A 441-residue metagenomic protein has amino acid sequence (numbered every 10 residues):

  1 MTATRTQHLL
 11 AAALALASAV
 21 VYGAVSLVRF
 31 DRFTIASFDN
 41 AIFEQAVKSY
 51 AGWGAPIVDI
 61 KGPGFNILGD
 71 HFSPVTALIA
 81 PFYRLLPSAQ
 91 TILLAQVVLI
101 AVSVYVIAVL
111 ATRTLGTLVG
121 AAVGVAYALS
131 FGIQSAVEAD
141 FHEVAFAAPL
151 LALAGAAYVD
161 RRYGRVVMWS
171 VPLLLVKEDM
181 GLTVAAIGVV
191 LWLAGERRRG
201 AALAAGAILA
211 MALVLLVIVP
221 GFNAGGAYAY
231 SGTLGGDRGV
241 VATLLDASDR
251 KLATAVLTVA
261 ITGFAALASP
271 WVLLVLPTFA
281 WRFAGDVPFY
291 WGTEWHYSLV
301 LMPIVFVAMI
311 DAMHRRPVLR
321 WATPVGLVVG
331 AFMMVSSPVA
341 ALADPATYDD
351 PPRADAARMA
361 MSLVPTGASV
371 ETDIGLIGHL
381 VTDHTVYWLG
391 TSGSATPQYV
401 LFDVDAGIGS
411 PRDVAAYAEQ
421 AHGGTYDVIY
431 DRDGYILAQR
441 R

Functional and structural regions predicted by a protein language model:
M1-A24: Start-transfer (signal-anchor) and selected internal transmembrane alpha helices of multi-pass inner/ER membrane
A12-L16, A204-L209, H314-P338: Signature aromatic-anchored transmembrane alpha helix within multi-pass, membrane-resident enzymes that catalyze glycan
V21, V25, R32-I35, S49 (+2 more regions): Membrane-lumen/periplasm interface segments of specific transmembrane helices in polyprenyl phosphate-linked
I42-N66, P74-V75: Extracytosolic helix-loop segments that constitute the early lumenal/periplasmic catalytic or substrate-binding loops
Q90-L115: Transmembrane-helix motifs of polytopic, lipid-linked glycan transferases
V102, V106-V109, A126, A145-W169 (+2 more regions): Specific aromatic-rich, kink-prone transmembrane helix
A136-V144: Short acidic/glycine- and proline-prone juxtamembrane loop motifs at membrane-interface regions of multi-pass membrane
L273-P317: Hydrophobic/aromatic-rich transmembrane helices and adjacent perimembrane loops
